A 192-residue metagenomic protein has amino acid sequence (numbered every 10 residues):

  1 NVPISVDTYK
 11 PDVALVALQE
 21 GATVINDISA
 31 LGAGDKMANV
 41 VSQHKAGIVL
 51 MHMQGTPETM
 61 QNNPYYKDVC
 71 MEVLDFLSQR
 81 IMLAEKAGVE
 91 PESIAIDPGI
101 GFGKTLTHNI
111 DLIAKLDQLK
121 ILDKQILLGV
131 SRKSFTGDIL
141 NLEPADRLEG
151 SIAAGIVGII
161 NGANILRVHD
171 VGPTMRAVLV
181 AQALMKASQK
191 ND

Functional and structural regions predicted by a protein language model:
N1-P3, T8-D12, L18-Q19, T23-L83 (+1 more regions): Active-site-adjacent loop and "lid" segments of alpha/beta metabolic enzymes
R80-S93: Phosphate/pyrophosphate-binding loops at sites that engage ATP/ADP/AMP, CoA/4′-phosphopantetheine, polyphosphate
